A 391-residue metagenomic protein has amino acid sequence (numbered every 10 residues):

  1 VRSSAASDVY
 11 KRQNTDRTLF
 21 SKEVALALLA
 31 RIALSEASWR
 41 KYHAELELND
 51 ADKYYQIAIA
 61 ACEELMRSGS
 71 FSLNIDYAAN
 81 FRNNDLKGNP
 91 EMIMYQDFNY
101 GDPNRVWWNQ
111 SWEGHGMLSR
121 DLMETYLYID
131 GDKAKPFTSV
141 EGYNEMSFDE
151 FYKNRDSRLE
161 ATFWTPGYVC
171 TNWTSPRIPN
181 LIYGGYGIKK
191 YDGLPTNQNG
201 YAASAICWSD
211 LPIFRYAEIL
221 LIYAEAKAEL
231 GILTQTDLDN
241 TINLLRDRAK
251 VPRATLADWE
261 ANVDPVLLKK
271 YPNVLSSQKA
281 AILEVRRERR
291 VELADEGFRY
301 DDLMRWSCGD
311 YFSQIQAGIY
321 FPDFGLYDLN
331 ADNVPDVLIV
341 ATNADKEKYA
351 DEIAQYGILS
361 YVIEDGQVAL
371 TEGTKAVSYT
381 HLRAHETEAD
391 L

Functional and structural regions predicted by a protein language model:
V1-Q110, G142, M146-E386: Acidic/polar-rich alpha-helix caps and helix-coil junctions
G114-G131: Short, cationic low-complexity segments
K135-T138, Y143: Active-site rim segments in enzyme catalytic domains, especially the processed small/beta chain of N-terminal
